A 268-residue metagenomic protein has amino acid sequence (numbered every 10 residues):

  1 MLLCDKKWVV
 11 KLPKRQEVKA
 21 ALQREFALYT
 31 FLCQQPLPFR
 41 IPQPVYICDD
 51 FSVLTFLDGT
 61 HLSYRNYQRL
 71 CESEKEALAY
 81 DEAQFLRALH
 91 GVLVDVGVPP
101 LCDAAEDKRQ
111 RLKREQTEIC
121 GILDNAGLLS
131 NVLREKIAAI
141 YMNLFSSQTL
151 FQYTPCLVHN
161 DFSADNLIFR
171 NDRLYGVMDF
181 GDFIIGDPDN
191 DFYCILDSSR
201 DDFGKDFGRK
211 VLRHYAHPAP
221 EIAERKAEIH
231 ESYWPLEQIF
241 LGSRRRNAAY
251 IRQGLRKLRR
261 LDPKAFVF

Functional and structural regions predicted by a protein language model:
M1-C4, V10, A139-F192: Active-site acidic catalytic loop and adjacent metal/ATP-binding pocket of ATP-dependent phosphoryl transfer enzymes
L2-R109: ATP-binding pocket architecture of kinase catalytic cores
L22-Q23, D189, G208: Conserved strand-to-helix beginnings and helix N-cap segments that scaffold or border functional pockets
F26-A27, L70-C71, D107, G176 (+2 more regions): Glycine-rich, phosphate-binding/catalytic loops in enzymes
Q35-P38, V132, H217-P218: Short helix-capping segments at alpha-helix termini
F51-L54, F162, W234: Short glycine- and hydrophobic/aromatic-rich loop-to-beta-strand nucleating segment in the catalytic cores
K75-Y80, G91-N160, I251-A265: An alpha-helical support segment within catalytic cores of ATP-dependent transferases
E76-Y80, F151-Y153, I185, C194-F268: Helix-rich C-terminal or lid/interface subdomains of diverse kinases
